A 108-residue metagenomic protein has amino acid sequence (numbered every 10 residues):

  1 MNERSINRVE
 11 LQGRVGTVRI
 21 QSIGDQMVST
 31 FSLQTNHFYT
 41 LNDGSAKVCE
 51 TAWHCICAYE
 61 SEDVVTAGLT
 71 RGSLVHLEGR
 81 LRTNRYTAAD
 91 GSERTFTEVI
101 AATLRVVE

Functional and structural regions predicted by a protein language model:
M1-E108: Single-stranded nucleic acid-binding surfaces, predominantly the OB-fold ssDNA-binding core
